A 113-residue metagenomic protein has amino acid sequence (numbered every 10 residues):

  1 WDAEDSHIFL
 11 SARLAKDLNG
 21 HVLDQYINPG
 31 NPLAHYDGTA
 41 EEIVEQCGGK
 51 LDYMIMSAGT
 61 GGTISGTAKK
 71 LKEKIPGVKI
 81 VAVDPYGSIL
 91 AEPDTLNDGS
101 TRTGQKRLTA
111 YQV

Functional and structural regions predicted by a protein language model:
W1-D17: PLP-dependent aminotransferase-class I/II
W1-S6, I27-V113: Glycine-rich phosphate/pyrophosphate-binding loop at beta-loop-alpha junctions
L18-G20, V78: A structural micro-motif
G20-H21, D52: Conserved acidic residues
V22-Y26: Short beta-strands and strand-loop turn motifs
